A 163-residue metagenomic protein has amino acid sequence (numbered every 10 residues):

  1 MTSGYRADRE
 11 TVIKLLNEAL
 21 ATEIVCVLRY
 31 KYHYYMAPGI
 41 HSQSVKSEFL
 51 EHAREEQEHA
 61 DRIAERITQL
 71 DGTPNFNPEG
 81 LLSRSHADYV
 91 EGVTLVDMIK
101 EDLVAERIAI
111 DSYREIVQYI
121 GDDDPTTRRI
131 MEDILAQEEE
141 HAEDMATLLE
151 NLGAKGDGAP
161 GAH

Functional and structural regions predicted by a protein language model:
M1-H163: Iron-associated oxidoreductase/ferritin-like identity signal
